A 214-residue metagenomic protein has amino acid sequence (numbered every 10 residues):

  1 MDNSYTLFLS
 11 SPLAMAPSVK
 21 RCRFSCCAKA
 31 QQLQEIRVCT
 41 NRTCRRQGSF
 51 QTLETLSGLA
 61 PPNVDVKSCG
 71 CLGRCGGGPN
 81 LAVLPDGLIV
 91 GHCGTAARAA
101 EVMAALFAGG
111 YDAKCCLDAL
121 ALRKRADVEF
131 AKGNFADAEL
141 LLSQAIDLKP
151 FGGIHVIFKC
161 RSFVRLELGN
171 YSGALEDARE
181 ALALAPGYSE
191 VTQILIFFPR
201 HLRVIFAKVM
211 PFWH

Functional and structural regions predicted by a protein language model:
M1-A30: N-terminal chloroplast transit peptides
K29-V38, T55-G76: Immediate flanking context of iron-sulfur cluster ligation sites
L117-P150: Alpha-helical segment of the N-proximal tetratricopeptide repeat
P150-G152, P186: Short coil turns that delineate tetratricopeptide repeat
H155-I157, V191: TPR alpha-solenoid repeat register
